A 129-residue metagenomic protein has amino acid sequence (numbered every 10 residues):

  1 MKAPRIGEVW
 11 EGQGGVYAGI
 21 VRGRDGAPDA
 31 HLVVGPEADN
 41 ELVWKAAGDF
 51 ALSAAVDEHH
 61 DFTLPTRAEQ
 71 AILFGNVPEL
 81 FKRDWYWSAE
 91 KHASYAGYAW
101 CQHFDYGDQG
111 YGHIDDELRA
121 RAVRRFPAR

Functional and structural regions predicted by a protein language model:
M1-F62, Y98-C101, D105, H113-V123: Extracellular adhesion/carbohydrate-recognition regions
H60-D61, R67-R129: C-terminal, surface-exposed recognition/capping segments
